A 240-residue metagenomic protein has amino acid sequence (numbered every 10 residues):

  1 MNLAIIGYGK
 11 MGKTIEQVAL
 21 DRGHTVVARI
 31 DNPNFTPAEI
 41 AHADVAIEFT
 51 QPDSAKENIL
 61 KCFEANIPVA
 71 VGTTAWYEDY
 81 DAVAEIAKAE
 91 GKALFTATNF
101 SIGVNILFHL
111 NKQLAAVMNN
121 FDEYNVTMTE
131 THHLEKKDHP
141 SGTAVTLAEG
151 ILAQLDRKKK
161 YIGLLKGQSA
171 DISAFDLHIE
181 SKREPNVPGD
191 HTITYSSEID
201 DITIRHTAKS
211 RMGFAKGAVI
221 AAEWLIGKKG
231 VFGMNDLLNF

Functional and structural regions predicted by a protein language model:
N2, K10-A38, N120-F240: C-terminal substrate-binding/catalytic lobe of Rossmann-fold NAD(P)-dependent oxidoreductases
I40-I47, F63-P68: Short acidic/histidine-rich motifs immediately flanking catalytic phosphotransfer sites in two-component signaling
T50-Q51, T74, R183: Short glycine-/small-residue-rich Rossmann-like dinucleotide-binding loops
P52-G72, Y80-V83: Rossmann-fold NAD(P) dinucleotide-binding segment
P68, V83-S101, M118-Y124, M128: Rossmann-fold dehydrogenase core element
T73-L94, N105-A116: Rossmann-fold NAD(P)-binding glycine/threonine-rich loop
